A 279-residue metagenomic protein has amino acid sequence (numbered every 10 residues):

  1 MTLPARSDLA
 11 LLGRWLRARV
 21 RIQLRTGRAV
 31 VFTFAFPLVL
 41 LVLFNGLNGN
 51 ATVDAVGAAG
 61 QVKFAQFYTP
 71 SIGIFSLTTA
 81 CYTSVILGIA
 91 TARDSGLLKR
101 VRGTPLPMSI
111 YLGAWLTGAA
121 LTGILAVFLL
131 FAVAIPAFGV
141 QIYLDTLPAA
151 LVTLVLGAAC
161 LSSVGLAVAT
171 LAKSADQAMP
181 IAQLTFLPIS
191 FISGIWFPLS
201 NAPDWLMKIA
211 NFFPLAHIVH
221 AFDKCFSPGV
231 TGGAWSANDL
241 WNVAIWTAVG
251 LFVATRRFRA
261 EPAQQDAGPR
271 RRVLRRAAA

Functional and structural regions predicted by a protein language model:
M1-F36, A267, R272: Aromatic- and glycine-rich beta-strand/loop motifs that create alpha-glucan
R25-T52, A65-C81, L125, T185-F191 (+1 more regions): Hydrophobic alpha-helical transmembrane segments of multi-pass membrane transport/permease proteins
F36-F44, Q61-A137, G165: Hydrophobic alpha-helical transmembrane segments of multi-pass membrane transport proteins
L43-A51, A169-A216: Transmembrane helix segments
N45-G49, T91, R100, A134-I135 (+6 more regions): Transmembrane helix-loop junction
A59-V62, Q141, S193-G250: Membrane-interfacial helix-loop-helix junctions in multi-pass membrane proteins
M108-Q183, L187, G232-A244, A248-A254: Alpha-helical transmembrane segments and their short interhelical loops
F226, V230, W241-A279: Junction motif at the cytosolic side of a transmembrane helix
